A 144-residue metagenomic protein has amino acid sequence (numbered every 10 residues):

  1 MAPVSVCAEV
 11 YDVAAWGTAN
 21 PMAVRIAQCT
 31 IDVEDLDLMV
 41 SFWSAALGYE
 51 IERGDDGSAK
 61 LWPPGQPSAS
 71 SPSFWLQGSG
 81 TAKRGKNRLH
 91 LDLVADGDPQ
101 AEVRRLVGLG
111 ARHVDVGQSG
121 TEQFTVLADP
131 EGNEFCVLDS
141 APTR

Functional and structural regions predicted by a protein language model:
Y11-V40, L89, A141-R144: N-terminal beta-strand motif that seeds the catalytic metal site of vicinal oxygen chelate
A23, T30-S73, G108, T121: Core segments of cupin and vicinal oxygen chelate
D35-L36, L91-E131: Vicinal oxygen chelate
A45-I51, A69, A82-G85, P99-S119 (+1 more regions): Charge-dense, helix-prone N-terminal extensions
L61-P63, P67-A69, F74-K86, L93-G97 (+1 more regions): Domain-length accessory/inserted modules outside core catalytic folds
W62-P67, L127-P130, S140: Active-site beta-strand termini and strand-to-loop segments that position acidic
